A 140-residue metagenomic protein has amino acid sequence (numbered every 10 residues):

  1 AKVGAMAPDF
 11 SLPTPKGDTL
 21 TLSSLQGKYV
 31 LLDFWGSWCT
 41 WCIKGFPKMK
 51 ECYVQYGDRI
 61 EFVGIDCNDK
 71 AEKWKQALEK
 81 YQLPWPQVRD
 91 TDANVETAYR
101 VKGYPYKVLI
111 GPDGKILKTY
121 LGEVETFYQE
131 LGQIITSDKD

Functional and structural regions predicted by a protein language model:
A1-L22, W85, T136-S137: N-terminal "domain-start" segment that seeds a small globular fold
F10, L32, M49, W74: Conserved hydrophobic/aromatic pocket- or pore-lining residues that grip, position, or stack substrates in active sites
D18, V30-D33, D69: N-terminal targeting or signal-anchor segments and their processing/structural boundaries
T21-L25, T97-R100: Short amphipathic alpha-helix with an adjacent loop that forms part of the alpha/beta core around
Q26, F34-V54: Conserved redox-active cysteine motifs that mediate thiol-disulfide chemistry, especially di-cysteine Cys-X(1-2)-Cys
L31-L32, F62, K107: Hydrophobic beta-strand anchors of alpha/beta hydrolase catalytic cores
E51-Y104: Conserved segment of the thioredoxin-like fold in thiol-based oxidoreductases
Y81-L83, D90-T136: Thiol/disulfide oxidoreductase modules built on the thioredoxin-like
